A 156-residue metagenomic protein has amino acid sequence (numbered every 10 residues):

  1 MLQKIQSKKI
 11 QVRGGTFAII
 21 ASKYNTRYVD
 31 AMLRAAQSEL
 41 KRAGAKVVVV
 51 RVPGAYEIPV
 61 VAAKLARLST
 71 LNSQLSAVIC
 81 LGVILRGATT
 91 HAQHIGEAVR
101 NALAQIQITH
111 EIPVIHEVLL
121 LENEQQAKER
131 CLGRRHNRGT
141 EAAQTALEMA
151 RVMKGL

Functional and structural regions predicted by a protein language model:
M1, I5-R13, R67-A77: Short, basic, low-complexity termini and linkers enriched in Ser/Thr/Gly/Pro that act as targeting/leader peptides
K8-V52: Glycine-rich phosphate/diphosphate-binding loop of Rossmann-like nucleotide-binding domains
G15, A92-L156: C-terminal binding/interaction regions
K23-Y24, V52-A55, V83-I84, L119-E124: Short, ordered loop/turn segments at secondary-structure junctions
T26, R34, K41-K46, A63-R67 (+4 more regions): Generic secondary-structure signature for well-ordered alpha-helical cores
V49-K64: N-terminal beta-loop-helix "entrance" segment that forms/cooperates in small-molecule cofactor or anionic ligand
V61-S69, Q74-L103, Q107: Glycine-rich phosphate-binding loop
